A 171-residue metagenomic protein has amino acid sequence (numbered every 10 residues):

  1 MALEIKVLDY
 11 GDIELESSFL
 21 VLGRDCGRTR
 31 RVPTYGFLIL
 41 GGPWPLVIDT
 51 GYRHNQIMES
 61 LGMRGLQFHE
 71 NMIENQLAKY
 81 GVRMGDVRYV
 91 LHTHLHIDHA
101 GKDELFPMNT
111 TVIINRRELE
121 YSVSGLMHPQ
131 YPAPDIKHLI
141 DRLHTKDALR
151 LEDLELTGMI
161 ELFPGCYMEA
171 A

Functional and structural regions predicted by a protein language model:
M1-I5, L40-P45, I160-E169: Beta-strand-turn-beta hairpins that frame and shape the catalytic cleft of phosphate-ester-processing enzymes
I5, I39, D49, V87 (+3 more regions): Divalent metal-coordination and catalytic microenvironments
D12-N75, K79: Conserved beta-strand hairpin/beta-sheet module of binuclear metal-dependent hydrolase folds, prominently
S17, I57-M58, G101-K102, V123-S124: Short glycine-/acidic-enriched loop or helix-start segments at secondary-structure transitions that form or flank
L20-L22, L61-M63, L105-M108, M127-P129: Short, glycine/charged-enriched secondary-structure capping and boundary segments
Y52, I97, E118: Short, glycine/acidic-enriched loop or turn micro-motifs at the edges of active sites
M63-I114: Active-site metal-binding motif and surrounding structural segment of the metallo-beta-lactamase
F68-N71, Q76-V82, D86, R116-A171: Metallo-beta-lactamase
